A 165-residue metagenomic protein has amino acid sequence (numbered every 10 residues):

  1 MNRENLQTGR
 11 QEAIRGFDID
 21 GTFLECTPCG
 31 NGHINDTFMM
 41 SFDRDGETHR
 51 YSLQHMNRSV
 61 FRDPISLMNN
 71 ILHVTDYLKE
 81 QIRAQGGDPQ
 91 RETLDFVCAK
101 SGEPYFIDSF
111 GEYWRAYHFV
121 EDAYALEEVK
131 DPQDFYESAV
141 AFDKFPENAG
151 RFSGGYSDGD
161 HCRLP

Functional and structural regions predicted by a protein language model:
M1-T27, V74, L78: Juxta-kinase regulatory segment immediately upstream of eukaryotic protein kinase catalytic domains
E25-P165: Conserved ATP-binding subdomain of kinase catalytic cores across diverse folds
